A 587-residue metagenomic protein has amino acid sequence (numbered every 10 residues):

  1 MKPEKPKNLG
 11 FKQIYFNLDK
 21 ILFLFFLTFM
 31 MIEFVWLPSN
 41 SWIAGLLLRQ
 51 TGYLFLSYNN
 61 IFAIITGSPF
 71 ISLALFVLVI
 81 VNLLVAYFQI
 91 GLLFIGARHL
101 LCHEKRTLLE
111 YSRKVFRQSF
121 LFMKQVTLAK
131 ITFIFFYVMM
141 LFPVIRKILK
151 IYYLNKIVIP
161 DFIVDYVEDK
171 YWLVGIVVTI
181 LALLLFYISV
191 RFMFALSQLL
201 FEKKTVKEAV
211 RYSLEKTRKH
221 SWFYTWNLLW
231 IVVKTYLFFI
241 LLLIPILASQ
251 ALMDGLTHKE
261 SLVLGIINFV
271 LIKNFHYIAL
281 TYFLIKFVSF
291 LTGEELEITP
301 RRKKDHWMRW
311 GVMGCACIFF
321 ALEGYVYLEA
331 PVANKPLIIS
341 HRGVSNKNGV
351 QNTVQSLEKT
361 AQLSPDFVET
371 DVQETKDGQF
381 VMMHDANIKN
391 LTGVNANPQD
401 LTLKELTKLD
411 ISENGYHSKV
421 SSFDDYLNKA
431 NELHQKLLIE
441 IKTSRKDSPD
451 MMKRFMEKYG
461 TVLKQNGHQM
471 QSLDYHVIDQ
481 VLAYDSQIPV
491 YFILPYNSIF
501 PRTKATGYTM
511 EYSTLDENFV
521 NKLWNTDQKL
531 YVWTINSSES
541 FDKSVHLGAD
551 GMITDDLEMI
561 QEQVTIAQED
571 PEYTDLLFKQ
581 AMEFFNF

Functional and structural regions predicted by a protein language model:
M1-I338: Hydrophobic alpha-helical membrane segments
W222-F223, S364, E432-K436, Q465-G467 (+3 more regions): Loop/turn elements at helix/coil->beta-strand transitions in domains of secreted/extracellular proteins
Y327-M382, K389-L391, N395-D400, E405 (+1 more regions): Membrane-interface segments at or immediately adjacent to transmembrane helices that form the boundary between
I338-H341, V368-T370, L437-I441, H468-Q471 (+4 more regions): Hydrophobic faces of well-ordered beta-strands that scaffold small-molecule active sites in alpha/beta enzyme cores
H341, T360, D371, L406 (+8 more regions): Conserved, mostly hydrophobic/aromatic
V344, E374, N387, T443-R445 (+5 more regions): Active-site-proximal loop/turn and secondary-structure-junction residues that shape catalytic pockets, frequently
H384-Q487, Q580-N586: Metal-dependent phosphodiesterase/phospholipase catalytic core, i.e., the His/Asp/Glu-rich active-site region
F492-F587: C-terminal active-site rim and adjoining tail of enzyme catalytic domains
